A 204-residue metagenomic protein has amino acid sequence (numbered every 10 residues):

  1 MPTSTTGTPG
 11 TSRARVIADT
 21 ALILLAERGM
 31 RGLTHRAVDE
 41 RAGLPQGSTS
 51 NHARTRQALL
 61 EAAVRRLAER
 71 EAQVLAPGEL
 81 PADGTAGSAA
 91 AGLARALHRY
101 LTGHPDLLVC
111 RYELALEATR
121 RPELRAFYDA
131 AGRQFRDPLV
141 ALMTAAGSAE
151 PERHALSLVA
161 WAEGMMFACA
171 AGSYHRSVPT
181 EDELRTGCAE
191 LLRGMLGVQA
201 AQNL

Functional and structural regions predicted by a protein language model:
M1-S12, H175, Q199-L204: N-terminal intrinsically disordered/low-complexity leader segments
P9-G10, D19, L25-R28, L44-S48 (+3 more regions): Anionic, Ser/Thr-rich low-complexity intrinsically disordered regions
R13-V16, T20-A62: Helix-turn-helix
T55, E117-P122: Short loop-to-helix capping motifs
R65-E71: Short, basic, alpha-helical segments at the C-terminal edge of helix-turn-helix-like DNA-binding modules
A72, T102-Y112, R120-A146, R153-L156 (+2 more regions): Amphipathic alpha-helical packing segments from all-alpha helical-bundle domains
Q73-L108, A155-L158, E181: Hydrophobic alpha-helical connector segments
R125, D129, T144-L204: Hydrophobic/aromatic-rich alpha-helical bundle segments in the mid-to-C-terminal region
